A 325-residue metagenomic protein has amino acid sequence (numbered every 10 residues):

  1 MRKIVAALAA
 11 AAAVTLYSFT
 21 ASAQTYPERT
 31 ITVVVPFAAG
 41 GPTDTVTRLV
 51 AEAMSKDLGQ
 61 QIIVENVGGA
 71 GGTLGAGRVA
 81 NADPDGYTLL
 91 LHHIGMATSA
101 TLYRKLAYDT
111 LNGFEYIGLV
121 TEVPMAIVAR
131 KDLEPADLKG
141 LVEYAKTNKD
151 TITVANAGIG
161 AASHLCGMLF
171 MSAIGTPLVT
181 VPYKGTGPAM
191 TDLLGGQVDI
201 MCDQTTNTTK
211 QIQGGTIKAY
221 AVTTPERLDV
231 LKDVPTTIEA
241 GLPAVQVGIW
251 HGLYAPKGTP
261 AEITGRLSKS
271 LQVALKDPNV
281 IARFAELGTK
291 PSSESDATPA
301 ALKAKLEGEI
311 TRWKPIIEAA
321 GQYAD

Functional and structural regions predicted by a protein language model:
M1-I4: Positively charged n-region of N-terminal signal peptides that target proteins for export
A6-L16: Hydrophobic helical h-region of N-terminal Sec-dependent signal peptides in bacterial secretory/periplasmic proteins
S18-T20: N-terminal signal peptide c-region/cleavage motif recognized by signal peptidases
A23-N112, T151-T153, I159, G175-Q204 (+2 more regions): N-terminal (or domain-start) structured segment
E28-T30, A261-D325: An extracytoplasmic/periplasmic, membrane-proximal ligand-sensing/linker region
N81-Y87, T101-P188, T237-E239, W250-R283: Hinge/capping helix and adjacent helix->loop/strand transition within the periplasmic-binding protein
D109-L119, A155, P177-V181, D199-I200 (+2 more regions): Short beta-strand->loop
